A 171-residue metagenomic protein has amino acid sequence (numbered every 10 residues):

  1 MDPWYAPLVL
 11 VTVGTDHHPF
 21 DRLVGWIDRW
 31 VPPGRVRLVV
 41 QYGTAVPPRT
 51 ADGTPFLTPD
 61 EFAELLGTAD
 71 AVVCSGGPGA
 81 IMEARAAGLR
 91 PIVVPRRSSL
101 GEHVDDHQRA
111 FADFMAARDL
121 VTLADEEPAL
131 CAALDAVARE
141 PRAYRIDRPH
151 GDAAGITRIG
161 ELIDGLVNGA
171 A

Functional and structural regions predicted by a protein language model:
M1-A71: Donor-nucleotide binding loops and adjacent catalytic segments primarily of GT-B fold Leloir glycosyltransferases
L23, A80, F111: Conserved sugar-transfer catalytic core signal across GT-A, GT-B, and GT-C glycosyltransferases
L38, P91, T122-L123: Hydrophobic beta-strand scaffold residues
G53-F56, V121-L130: Short acidic-hydrophobic, aromatic-tinged amphipathic segments that line or gate anion-handling sites
D60-E61, A80, A129-A133: Short acidic active-site motifs
F62-V104: A donor-sugar binding/catalytic signature common to diverse glycosyltransferases and related nucleotide-sugar
R97-R118: Active-site-proximal loop->helix
A132, A136-A171: C-terminal amphipathic helix plus adjacent low-complexity, charged tail appended to glycosyltransferase catalytic
